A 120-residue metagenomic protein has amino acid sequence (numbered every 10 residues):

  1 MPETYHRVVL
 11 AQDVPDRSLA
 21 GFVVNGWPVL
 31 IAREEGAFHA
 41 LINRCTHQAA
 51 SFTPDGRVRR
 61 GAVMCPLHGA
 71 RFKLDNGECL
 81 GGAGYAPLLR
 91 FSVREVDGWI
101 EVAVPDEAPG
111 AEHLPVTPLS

Functional and structural regions predicted by a protein language model:
M1-R60, L74, R90-S120: N-terminal pre-ligand scaffold of iron-sulfur
C45, C65-H68: Short cysteine clusters
R59-P66, C79-L88: Short cysteine/histidine-rich metal-coordination sites, predominantly Zn2+-binding motifs
F72-L74, E78: M16/MPP (pitrilysin/insulinase) zinc-metallopeptidase core fold and M16-derived inactive scaffolds
